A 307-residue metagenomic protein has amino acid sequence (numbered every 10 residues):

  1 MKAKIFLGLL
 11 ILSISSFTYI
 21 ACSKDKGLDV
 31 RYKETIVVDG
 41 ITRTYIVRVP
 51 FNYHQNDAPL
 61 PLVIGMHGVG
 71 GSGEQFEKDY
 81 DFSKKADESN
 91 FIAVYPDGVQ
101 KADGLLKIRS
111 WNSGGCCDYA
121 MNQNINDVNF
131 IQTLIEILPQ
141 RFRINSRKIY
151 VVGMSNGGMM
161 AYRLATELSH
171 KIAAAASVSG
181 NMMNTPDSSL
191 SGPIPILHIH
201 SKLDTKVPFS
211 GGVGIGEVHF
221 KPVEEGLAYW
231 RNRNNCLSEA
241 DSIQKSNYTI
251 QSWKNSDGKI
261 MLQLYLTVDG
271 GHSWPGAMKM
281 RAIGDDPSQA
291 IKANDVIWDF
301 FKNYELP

Functional and structural regions predicted by a protein language model:
M1-K26: Bacterial Sec-dependent N-terminal signal peptides
F17-L62, E74-Y80, K85-E88, Q123-N129 (+7 more regions): A domain-start/cap signature at the N-terminus of enzymes
L60, G68-G71, G270: Active-site glycine-rich loops that stabilize anionic/oxyanionic intermediates across multiple enzyme folds
V63-G68, Y95, L266: Structural cue for short, hydrophobic secondary-structure segments
N90-D97: A fold-wide structural signal in alpha/beta-hydrolase
D97-N126: Cap/lid segment of the alpha/beta-hydrolase catalytic domain
N129-R147: Conserved acidic catalytic loop of the alpha/beta-hydrolase fold
H198-H200, D204: Short beta-strand/loop motif that positions the catalytic acidic residue of the alpha/beta-hydrolase fold
